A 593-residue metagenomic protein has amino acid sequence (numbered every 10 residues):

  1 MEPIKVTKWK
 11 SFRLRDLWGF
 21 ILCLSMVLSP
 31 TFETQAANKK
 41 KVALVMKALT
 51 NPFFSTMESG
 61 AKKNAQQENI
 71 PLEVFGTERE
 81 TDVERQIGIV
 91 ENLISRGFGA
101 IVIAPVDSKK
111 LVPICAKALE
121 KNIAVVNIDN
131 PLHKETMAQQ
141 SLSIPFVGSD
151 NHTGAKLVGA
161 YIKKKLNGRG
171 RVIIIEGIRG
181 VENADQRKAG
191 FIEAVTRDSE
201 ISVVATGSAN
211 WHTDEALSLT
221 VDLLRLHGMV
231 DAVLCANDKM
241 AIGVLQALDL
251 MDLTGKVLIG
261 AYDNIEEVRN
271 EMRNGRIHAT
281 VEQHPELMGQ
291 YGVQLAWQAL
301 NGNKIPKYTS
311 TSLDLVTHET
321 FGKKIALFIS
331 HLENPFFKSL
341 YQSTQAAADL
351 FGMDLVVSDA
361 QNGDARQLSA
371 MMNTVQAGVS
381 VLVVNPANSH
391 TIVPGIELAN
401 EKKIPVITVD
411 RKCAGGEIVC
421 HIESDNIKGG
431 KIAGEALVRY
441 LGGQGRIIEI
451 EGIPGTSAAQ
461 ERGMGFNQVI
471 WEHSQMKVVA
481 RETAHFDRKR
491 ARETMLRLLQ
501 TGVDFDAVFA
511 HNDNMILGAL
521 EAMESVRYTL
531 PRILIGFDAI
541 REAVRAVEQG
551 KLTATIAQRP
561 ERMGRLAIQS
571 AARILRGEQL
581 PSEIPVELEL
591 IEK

Functional and structural regions predicted by a protein language model:
M1-I4, L28-T31, Y341: Low-complexity intrinsically disordered segments
M1-L14: N-terminal secretory signal peptides that target proteins for export/translocation
K5-K8, F32-Q35, Q345: N-terminal compositionally biased, intrinsically disordered segments and leader/signal-like regions
R13, Q35-K593: A residue-level marker of the well-folded mature domains of exported/periplasmic proteins
W18-S29: Bacterial N-terminal signal peptides
